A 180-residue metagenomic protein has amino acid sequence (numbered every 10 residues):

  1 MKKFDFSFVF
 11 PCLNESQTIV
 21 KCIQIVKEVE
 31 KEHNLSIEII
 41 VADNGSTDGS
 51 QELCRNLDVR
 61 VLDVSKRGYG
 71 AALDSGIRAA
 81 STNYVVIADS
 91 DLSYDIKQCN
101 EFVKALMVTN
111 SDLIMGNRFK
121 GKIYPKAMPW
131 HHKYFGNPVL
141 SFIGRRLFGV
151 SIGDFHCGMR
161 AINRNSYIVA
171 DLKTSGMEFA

Functional and structural regions predicted by a protein language model:
M1-E28: N-proximal low-complexity "stem/linker" segments adjacent to membrane-targeting elements
F8, V26, G76, D91 (+1 more regions): Residue-level signature of catalytic and energy-coupling elements of molecular machines, predominantly ATP/GTP-dependent
F10, K27, L35-G45, L62: Short beta-strand/loop segment that forms part of the nucleotide-sugar
Q17-K21, D48-E52, A71, D154: Residue-level preference for short helical/loop micro-motifs built around acidic side chains
S36-I40, Q51-A79: Conserved donor nucleotide-binding strand/loop of the catalytic core
D43-Q51, L92: A conserved acidic beta->alpha catalytic loop
S65-A79, Y84, I96-M177: Acceptor/aglycone-binding surface of glycosyltransferases and processive sugar-polymer synthases
